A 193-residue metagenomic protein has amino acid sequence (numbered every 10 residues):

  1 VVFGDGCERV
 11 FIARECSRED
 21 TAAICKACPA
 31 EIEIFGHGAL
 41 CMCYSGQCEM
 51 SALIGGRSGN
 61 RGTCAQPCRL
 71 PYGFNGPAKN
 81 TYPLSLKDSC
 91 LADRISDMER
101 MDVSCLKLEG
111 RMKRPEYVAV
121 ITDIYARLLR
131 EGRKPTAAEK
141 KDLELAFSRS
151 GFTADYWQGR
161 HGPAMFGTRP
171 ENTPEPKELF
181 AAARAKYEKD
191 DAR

Functional and structural regions predicted by a protein language model:
F3-R193: Surface-exposed amphipathic alpha-helical tracts and adjacent flexible/coil segments at the periphery of soluble enzymes
